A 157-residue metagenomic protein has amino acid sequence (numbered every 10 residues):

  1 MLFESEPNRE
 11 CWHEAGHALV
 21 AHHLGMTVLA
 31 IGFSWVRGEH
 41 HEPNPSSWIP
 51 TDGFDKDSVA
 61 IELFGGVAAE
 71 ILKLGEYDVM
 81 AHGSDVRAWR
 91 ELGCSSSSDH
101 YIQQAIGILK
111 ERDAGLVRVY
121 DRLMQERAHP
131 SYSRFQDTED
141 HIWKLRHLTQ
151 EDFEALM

Functional and structural regions predicted by a protein language model:
L2-M157: Soluble catalytic regions of large protease machineries
